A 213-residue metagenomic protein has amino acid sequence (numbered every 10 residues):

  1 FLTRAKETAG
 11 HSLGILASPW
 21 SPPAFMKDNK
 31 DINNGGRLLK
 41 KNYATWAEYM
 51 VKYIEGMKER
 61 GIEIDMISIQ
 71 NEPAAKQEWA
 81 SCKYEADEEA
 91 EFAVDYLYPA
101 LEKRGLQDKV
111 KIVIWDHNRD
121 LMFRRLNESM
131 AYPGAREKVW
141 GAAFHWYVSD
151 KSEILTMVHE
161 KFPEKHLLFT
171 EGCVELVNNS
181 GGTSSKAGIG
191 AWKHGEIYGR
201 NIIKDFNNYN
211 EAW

Functional and structural regions predicted by a protein language model:
F1-G134: Substrate-binding cleft and catalytic face of glycoside hydrolase catalytic domains, especially the flexible beta-alpha
F1-L2, D31-W46, W140-V148, I189-Y198: Charged, low-complexity, helix/coiled-coil-prone segments
E59-D65, N71, V110, N127-D150 (+3 more regions): Aromatic- and acid-rich polysaccharide-binding/catalytic face of secreted or lumenal carbohydrate-active enzymes
V110-V113, R136-E137, G181-S185: A generic short-segment signal for beta-strand/edge and adjacent turn/coil regions
G141-W213: Catalytic-core region of carbohydrate-active enzymes that cleave or remodel glycosidic bonds
